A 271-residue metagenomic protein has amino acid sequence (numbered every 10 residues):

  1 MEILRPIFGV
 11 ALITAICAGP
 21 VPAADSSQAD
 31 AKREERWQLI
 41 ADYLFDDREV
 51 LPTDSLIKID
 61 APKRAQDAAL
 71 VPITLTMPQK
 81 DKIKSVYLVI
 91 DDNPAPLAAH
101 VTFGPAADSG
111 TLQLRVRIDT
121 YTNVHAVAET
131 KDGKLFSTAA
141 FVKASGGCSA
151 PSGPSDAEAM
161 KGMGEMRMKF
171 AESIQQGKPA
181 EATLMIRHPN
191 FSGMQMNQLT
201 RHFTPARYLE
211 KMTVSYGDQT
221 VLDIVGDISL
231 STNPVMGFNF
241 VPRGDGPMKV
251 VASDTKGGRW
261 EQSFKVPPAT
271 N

Functional and structural regions predicted by a protein language model:
G19-D25: Sec/Tat signal peptide C-region and signal peptidase I cleavage site
S27-D30, S145-R167, A269-N271: Low-complexity, Pro/Ser/Thr- and charge-rich linker/hinge segments at domain boundaries
I40-L70, E158-P179: N-terminal edge beta-strand
D60, V71-Q79, E181-P189, N197-H202: Short edge beta-strand/loop segments characteristic of extracellular beta-sandwich folds
S85-V89, K211-S215, V251: Beta-strand signatures of extracellular beta-sandwich domains
P105-Q113, I228-G237: Aromatic sugar-binding surface patches on proteins that engage polysaccharides or sugar-phosphate polymers
D119-N123, P179, R243-P247: Extracellular Ig-like/FN3 beta-sandwich strand-entry sites
T130-S137, S253-Q262: Short acidic/polar inter-strand loop motif in beta-rich domains
